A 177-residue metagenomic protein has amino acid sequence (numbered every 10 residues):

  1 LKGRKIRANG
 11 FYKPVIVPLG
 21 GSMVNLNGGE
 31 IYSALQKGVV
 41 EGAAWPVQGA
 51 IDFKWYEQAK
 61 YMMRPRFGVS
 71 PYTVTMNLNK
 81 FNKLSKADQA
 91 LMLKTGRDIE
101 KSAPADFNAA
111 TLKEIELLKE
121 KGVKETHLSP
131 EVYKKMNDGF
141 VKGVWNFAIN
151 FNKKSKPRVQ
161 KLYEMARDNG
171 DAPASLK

Functional and structural regions predicted by a protein language model:
K2-K177: N-terminal secretory/targeting leader peptides
